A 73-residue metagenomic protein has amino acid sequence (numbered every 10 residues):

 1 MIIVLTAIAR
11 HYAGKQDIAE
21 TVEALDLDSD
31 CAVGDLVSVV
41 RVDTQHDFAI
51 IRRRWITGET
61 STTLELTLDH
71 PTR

Functional and structural regions predicted by a protein language model:
M1-A19: Short, basic/aromatic beta-hairpin or loop at an interaction surface
E20-L27: Short alpha-helix capping/helix-loop boundary micro-motifs
D30-A32: Short, well-ordered loop/turn sites that connect or cap secondary structure elements
H46-W55: Short beta-strand-centered aromatic/proline hotspots
I56-H70: Short, solvent-exposed secondary-structure boundary/capping segments
